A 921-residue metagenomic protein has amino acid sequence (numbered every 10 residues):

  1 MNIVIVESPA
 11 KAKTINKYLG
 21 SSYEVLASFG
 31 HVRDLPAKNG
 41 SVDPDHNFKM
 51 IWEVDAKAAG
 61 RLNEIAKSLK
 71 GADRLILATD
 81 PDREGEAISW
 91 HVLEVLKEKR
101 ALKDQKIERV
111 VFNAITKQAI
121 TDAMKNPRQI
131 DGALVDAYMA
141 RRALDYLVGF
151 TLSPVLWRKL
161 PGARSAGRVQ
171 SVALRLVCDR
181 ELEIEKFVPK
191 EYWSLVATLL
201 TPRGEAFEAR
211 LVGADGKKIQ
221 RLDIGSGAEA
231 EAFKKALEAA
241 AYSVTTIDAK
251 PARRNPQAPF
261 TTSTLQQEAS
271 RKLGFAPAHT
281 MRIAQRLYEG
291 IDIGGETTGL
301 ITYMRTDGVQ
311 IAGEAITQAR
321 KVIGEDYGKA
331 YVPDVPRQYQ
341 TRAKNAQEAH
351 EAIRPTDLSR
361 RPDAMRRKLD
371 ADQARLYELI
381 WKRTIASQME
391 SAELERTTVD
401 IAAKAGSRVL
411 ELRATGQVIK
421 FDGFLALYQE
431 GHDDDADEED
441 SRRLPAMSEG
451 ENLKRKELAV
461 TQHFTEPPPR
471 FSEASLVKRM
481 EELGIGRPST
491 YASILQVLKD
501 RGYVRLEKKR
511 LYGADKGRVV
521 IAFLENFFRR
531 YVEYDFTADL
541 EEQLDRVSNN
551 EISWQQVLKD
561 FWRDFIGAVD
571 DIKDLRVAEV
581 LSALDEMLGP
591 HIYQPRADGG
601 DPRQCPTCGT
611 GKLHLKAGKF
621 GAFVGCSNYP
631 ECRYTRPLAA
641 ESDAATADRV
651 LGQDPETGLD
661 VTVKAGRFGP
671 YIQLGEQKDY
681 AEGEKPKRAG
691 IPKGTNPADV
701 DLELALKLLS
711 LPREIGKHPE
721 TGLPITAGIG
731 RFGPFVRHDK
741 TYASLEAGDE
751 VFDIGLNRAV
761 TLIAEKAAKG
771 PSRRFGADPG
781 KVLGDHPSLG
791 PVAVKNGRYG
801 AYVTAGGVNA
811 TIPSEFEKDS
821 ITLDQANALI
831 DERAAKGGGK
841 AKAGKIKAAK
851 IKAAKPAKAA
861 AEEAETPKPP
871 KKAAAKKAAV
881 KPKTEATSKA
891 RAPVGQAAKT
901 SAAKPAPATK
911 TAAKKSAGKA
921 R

Functional and structural regions predicted by a protein language model:
M1, D80-D82, P161-S165, A249-A258 (+3 more regions): Conserved short loop/turn motifs at secondary-structure junctions
M1-R142, T151-L152, L156, G213 (+4 more regions): Intrinsically disordered, low-complexity regulatory segments
N2-I3, T14, V95, S153 (+5 more regions): Basic, low-complexity terminal or inter-domain segments flanking catalytic cores
T14, Y18, E64, S68 (+12 more regions): Alpha-helical scaffold elements adjacent to nucleotide-binding pockets in ATP/GTP-utilizing enzyme cores
I115-A197, K250: C-terminal or mid-to-C-terminal helical accessory/interaction module adjacent to the motor/catalytic core
A166, L174, V188, Y192-R203 (+8 more regions): Conserved catalytic breakage-reunion loop centered on the nucleophilic residue
K218-P259, E451, T461: Metal- or metallocofactor-binding catalytic centers and their adjacent structured scaffolds across diverse enzyme
V244-I247, P256-A269, G295-Y303, P467-R479: Short acidic, hydrophobic short linear motifs in intrinsically disordered regions
